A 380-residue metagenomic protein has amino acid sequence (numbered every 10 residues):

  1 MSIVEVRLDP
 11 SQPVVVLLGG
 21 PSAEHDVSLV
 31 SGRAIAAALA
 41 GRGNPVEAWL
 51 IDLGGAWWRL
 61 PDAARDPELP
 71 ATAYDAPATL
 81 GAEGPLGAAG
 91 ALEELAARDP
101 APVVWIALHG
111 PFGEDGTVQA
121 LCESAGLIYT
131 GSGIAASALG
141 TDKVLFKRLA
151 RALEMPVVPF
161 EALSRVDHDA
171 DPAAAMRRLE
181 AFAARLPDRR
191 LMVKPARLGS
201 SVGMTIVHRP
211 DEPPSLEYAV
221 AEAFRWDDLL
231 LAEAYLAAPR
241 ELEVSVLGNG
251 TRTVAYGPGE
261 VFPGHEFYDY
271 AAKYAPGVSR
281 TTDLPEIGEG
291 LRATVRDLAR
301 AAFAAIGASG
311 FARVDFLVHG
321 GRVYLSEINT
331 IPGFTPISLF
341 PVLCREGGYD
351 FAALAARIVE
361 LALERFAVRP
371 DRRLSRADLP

Functional and structural regions predicted by a protein language model:
M1-A135, L139-L145, A152, S164-R178 (+1 more regions): ATP-binding N-terminal substructure of ATP-dependent carboxylate-amine bond-forming enzymes
S2-L18, V30, R98-D99, L139-E233 (+1 more regions): Active-site nucleotide/adenylate-binding loops and adjacent lid/helix of ATP-dependent enzymes
S2-Q12, G19-P21, G288-P380: ATP-dependent carboxylate activation and anion-phosphoryl transfer catalytic cores that bind Mg-ATP to form
V46, I128-Y129, V157, L191 (+1 more regions): Hydrophobic beta-strand scaffold residues
P61-D66, A120-L121, Y268-A275, T330: Short, flexible, mixed-charge acidic loops at enzyme active sites
L163, M204-P210, V246-N249, H319 (+2 more regions): Short beta-strand-to-turn element immediately C-terminal to the catalytic PLP-Schiff-base lysine in fold type I
E212-D297, V318, R322-Y324: Phosphate-binding site of ATP-dependent enzymes
